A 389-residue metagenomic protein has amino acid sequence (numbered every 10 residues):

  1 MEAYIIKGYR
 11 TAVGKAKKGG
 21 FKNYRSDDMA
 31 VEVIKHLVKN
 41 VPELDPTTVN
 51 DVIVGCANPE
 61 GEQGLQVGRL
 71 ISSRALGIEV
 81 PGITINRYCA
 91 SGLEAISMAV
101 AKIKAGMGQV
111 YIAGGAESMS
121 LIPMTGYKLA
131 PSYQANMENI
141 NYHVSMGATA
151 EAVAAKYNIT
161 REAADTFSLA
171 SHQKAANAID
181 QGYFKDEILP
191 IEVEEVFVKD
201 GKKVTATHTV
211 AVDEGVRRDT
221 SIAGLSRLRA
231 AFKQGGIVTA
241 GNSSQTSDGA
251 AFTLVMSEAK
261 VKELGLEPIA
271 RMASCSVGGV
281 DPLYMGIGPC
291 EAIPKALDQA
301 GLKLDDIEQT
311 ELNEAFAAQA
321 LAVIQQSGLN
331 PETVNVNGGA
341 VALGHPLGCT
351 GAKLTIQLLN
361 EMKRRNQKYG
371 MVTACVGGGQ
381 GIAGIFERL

Functional and structural regions predicted by a protein language model:
M1-A16: N-terminal amphipathic/basic leader segments beginning at the initiator methionine
R10-A12, N23-E32, E43, A163-E263 (+2 more regions): N-terminal extracellular/periplasmic Venus flytrap/periplasmic-binding protein-like
F21-S132, I188-V210, L283-Y284, L304-Q326: Conserved beta-ketoacyl condensing-enzyme motif
Y24, N58-G108, N141-A148, D219-Q245 (+3 more regions): Conserved catalytic cysteine-centered active-site region of acyl-thioester-dependent Claisen-condensing enzymes
S26-P42, V67-I71, A95, M146-V153 (+5 more regions): Short, well-ordered amphipathic alpha-helical segments that serve as non-catalytic structural scaffolds within diverse
R87-A116, A154-F184, F252-A259, I324 (+2 more regions): Active-site-proximal alpha-helical scaffold in enzymes
E258-D306, I324: Glycine- and Gly-Pro-enriched alpha-helical subdomains that act as flexible, kink-prone "lid/hinge" or packing modules
